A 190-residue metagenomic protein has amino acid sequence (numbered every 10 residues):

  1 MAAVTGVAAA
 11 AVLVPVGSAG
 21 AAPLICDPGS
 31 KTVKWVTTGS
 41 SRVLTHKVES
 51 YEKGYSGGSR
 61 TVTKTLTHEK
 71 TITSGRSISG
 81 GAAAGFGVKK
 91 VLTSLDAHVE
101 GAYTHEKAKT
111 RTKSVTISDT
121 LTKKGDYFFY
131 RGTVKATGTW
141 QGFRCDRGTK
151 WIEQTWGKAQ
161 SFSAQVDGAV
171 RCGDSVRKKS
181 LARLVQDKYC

Functional and structural regions predicted by a protein language model:
M1-A21: Secretory targeting and sorting signals
A9-A10, K34, S74, Y103 (+4 more regions): Residues in flexible loops and secondary-structure boundaries
P15, T139, Q165-V166, R183-L184: Processing junctions and N-termini across compartments
G20-T73, G142-F162, V170-C172, V176-L181 (+1 more regions): Deployable pore-forming modules of oligomeric membrane-permeabilizing proteins
R60-K123: Membrane-insertion modules used to breach or fuse lipid bilayers
T104-Q160: Membrane pore-forming effector domains from diverse proteins
